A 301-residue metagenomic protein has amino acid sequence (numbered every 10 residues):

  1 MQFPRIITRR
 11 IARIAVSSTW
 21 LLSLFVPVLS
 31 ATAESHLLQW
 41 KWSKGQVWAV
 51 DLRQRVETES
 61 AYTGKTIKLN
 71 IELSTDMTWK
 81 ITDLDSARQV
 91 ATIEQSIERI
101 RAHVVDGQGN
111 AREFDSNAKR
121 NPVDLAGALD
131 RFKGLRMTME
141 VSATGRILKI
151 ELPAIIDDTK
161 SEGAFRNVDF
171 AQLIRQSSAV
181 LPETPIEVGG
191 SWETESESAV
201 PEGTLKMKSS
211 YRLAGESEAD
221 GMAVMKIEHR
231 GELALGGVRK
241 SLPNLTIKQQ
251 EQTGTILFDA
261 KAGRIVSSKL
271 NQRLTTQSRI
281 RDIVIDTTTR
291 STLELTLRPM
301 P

Functional and structural regions predicted by a protein language model:
M1-R13: N-terminal secretory signal peptides that target proteins for export/translocation
P4, S23-F25, L181: Residues at the start of alpha-helices and the adjacent loop-to-helix junctions
R5-I7, S18, A31, T288: Intrinsically disordered/low-complexity terminal segments and short unstructured peptides
A15-V28: Bacterial N-terminal signal peptides
T32-P301: Signature of exported/secreted
